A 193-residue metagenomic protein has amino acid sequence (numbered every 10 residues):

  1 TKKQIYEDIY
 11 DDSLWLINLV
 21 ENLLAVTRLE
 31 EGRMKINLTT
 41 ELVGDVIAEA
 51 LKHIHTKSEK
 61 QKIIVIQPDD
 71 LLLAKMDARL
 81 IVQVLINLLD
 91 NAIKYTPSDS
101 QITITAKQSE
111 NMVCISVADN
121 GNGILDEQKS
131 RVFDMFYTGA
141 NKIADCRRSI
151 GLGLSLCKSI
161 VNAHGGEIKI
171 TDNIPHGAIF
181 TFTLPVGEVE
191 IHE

Functional and structural regions predicted by a protein language model:
D11-L16: Short alpha-helical segment of the dimerization/phosphotransfer core of two-component systems
E31-I36, L73-M76: Conserved micro-motifs of the catalytic ATP-binding
N37-L42, K62-L72: Conserved catalytic submotifs in the C-terminal HATPase_c
A92-I93: Short helix-loop "hinge" at the ATP-lid/N-box region of the Bergerat-fold HATPase_c
I124-F136: Short conserved segment of the HATPase_c
G153, C157: Short alpha-helical Gxxx[C/S/T] motif in the catalytic ATP-binding
